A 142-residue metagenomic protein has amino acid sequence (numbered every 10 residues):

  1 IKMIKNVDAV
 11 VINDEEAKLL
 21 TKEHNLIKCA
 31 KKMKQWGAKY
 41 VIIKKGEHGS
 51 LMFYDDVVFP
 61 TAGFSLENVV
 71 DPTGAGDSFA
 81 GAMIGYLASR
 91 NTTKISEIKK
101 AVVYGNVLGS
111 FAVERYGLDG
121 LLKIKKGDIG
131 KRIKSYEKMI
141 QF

Functional and structural regions predicted by a protein language model:
K2-M3: Structural alpha-helical scaffold elements that stabilize or flank donor/cofactor-binding regions in carbohydrate
V7-N13: A short beta-strand/loop micro-motif in the catalytic core of glycosyltransferases that engages the nucleotide-sugar
D14-E15, K45: Short secondary-structure boundary segments
A17-K18, I129: A generic structural signal for short hydrophobic patches within well-formed alpha-helices
E23-F142: Conserved phosphate-binding/catalytic region of the ribokinase-like
